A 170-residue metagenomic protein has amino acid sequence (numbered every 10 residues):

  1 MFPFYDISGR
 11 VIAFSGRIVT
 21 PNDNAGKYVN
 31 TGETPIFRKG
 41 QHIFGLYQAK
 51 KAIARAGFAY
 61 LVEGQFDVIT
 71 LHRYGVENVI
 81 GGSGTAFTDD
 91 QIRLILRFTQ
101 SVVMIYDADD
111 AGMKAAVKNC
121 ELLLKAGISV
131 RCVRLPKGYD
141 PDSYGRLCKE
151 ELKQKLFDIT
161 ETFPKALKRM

Functional and structural regions predicted by a protein language model:
M1-F98, V102, A115-A116: Phosphate-handling DNA/RNA-contact segment within nucleic-acid enzymes
I7, I18, F98, V102 (+4 more regions): Conserved, well-folded catalytic cores of nucleic-acid-processing and energy-transducing macromolecular machines
Q65-F66, V76, K125-G127, V133-P136: Alpha-helical interaction elements
T70, L94, A115-L122, D140 (+1 more regions): Alpha-helical scaffold elements adjacent to nucleotide-binding pockets in ATP/GTP-utilizing enzyme cores
A86-T88, A111-M113, G138-D140: Short gly/pro/ser/thr-enriched loop/turn and capping motifs at secondary-structure boundaries
Y106-A108: Short glycine-centered, acidic/aromatic-flanked micro-motifs in structured strand/loop junctions that mark active-site
D110-L124, V130, R134: Phosphate/diphosphate-binding loops
I128-M170: C-terminal or mid-to-C-terminal helical accessory/interaction module adjacent to the motor/catalytic core
